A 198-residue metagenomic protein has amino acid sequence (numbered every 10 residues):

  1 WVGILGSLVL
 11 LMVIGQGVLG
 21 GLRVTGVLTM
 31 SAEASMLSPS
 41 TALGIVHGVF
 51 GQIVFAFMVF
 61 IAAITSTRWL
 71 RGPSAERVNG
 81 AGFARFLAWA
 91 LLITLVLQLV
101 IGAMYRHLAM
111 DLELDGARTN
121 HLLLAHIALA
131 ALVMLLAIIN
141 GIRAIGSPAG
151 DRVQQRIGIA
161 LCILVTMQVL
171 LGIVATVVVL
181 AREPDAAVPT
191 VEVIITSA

Functional and structural regions predicted by a protein language model:
W1-A198: Polytopic transmembrane helical bundles with strong interfacial aromatic enrichment
